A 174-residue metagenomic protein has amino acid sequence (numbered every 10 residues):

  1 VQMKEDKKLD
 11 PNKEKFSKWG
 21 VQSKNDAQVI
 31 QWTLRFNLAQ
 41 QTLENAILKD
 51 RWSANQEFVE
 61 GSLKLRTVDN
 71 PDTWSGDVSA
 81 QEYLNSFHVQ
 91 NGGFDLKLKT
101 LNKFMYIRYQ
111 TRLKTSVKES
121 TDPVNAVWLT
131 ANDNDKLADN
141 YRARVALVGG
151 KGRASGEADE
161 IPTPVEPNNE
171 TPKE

Functional and structural regions predicted by a protein language model:
V1, L34, N91-V124, W128: Low-complexity, intrinsically disordered segments enriched in Ser/Thr together with acidic residues
V1-T42, K49, A126, N132-E174: Serine/threonine-rich, low-complexity linker/repeat segments that form flexible spacers/stalks
N25-Q28, T33-F36, L43, L48 (+4 more regions): Gram-positive cell-envelope targeting signals
A39-E44, N55-V59, V117-E119: A short beta-turn/strand-edge loop motif at beta-sheet boundaries
N45-I47, E60-S62, V124: Exposed beta-strand and adjacent loop surfaces of beta-rich binding modules that mediate intermolecular recognition
R51-F94: A surface/secretory-pathway sequence property marking extracellular, secreted, or lumenal proteins enriched
D69, S79, K118, A146-G149 (+1 more regions): N-terminal non-cleavable signal-anchor helices
P71-G76, N102-I107, D135-A138: Short, surface-exposed beta-strand/loop "edge" segments at domain boundaries and coil↔beta transitions
